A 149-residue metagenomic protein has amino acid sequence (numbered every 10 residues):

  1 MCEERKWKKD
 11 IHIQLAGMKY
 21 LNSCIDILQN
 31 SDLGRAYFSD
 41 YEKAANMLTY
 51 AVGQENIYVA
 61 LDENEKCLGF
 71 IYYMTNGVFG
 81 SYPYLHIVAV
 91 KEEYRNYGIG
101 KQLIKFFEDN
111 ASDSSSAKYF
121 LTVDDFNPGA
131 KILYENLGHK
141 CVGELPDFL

Functional and structural regions predicted by a protein language model:
C2-E4: C-terminal regulatory/oligomerization modules of transcriptional regulators
K6-I11, L15-E92, I104-K105, N110: Acetyl-CoA-dependent GNAT
K66, I87, K91-K105, S114 (+2 more regions): Conserved glycine-rich acetyl-CoA-binding loop
F79, N127, F148-L149: Short acidic/glycine-enriched loop/turn segments that link adjacent beta-strands
A111-T122: Conserved GNAT acetyl-CoA-binding A-motif
F120-V123, E135-L149: Conserved catalytic-core motifs of GNAT/GCN5-like acyltransferases
